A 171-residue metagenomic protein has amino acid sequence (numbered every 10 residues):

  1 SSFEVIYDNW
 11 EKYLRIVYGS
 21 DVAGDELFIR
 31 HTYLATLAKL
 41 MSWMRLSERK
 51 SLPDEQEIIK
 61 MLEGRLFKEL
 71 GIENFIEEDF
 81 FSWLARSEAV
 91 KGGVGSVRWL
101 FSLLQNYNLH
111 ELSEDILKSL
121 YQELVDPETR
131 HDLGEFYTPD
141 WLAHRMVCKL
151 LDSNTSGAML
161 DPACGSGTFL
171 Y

Functional and structural regions predicted by a protein language model:
S1-V90, E135-Y171: Charged, often flexible domain-edge or linker segments that flank or initiate folded functional domains
G19-V22, Q122-H131: Short glycine/proline-rich turn/loop motifs
E69-P127: Non-catalytic substrate-recognition/targeting regions of SAM-dependent transferases
N108, H131-E135: Pre-Walker A segment
